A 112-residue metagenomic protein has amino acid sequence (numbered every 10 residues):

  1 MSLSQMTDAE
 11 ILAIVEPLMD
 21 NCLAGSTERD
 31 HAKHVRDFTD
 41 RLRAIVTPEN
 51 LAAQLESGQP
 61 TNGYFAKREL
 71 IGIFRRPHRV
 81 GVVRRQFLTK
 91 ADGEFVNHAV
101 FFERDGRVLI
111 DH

Functional and structural regions predicted by a protein language model:
M1-A9, V46-N50, V108: Short charge-dense sequence patches
M1-E28: Short, low-complexity N-terminal intrinsically disordered segments enriched in polar/charged residues
M1-S2, R41-A44, F102: Charged, low-complexity, helix/coiled-coil-prone segments
S4, C22, H31, P48-L51 (+3 more regions): A short linear-motif detector with a strong N-terminal bias
D8, D20, D30, D37-D40 (+3 more regions): Acidic-enriched, low-complexity/disordered segments with a strong bias for Aspartate over Glutamate
E16-P17, A32-G72: Short solvent-exposed beta->alpha transition segments
C22, S26, H31-D37, L51 (+3 more regions): Broad hydrophobic/π-residue packing in well-ordered secondary structure
K67-H112: Exposed beta-sheet edge and beta->alpha loop/turn motif
